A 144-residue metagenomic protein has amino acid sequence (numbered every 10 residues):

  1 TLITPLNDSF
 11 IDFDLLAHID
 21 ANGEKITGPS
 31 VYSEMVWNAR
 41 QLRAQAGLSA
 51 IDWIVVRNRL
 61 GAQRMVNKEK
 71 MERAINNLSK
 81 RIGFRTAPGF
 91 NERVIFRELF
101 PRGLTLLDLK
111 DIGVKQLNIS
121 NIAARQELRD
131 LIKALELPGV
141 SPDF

Functional and structural regions predicted by a protein language model:
T1-P88, E98: Conserved catalytic-core segment of NTP-binding enzymes
I26, E98-T105, K133-L137: A general structural signal for short secondary-structure boundary/capping elements
N77, I95-F96, L128, A134: Broad hydrophobic/π-residue packing in well-ordered secondary structure
G89-R93: Cell-surface, membrane-associated systems
F100-I122: C-terminal boundary of histidine-terminating zinc-finger modules
Q126-P142: C-terminal alpha-helix
